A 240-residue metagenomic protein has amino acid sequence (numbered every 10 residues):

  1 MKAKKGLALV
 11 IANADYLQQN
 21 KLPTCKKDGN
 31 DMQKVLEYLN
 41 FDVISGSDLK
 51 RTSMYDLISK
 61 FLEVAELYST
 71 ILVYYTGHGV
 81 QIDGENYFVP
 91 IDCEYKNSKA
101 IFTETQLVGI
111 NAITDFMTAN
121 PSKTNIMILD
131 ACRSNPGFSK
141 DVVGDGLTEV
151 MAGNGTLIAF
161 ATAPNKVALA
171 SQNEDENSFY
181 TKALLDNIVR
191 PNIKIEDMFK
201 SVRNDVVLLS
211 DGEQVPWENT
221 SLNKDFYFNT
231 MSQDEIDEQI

Functional and structural regions predicted by a protein language model:
M1-I240: Cysteine endopeptidase catalytic domains of the caspase/legumain-like
